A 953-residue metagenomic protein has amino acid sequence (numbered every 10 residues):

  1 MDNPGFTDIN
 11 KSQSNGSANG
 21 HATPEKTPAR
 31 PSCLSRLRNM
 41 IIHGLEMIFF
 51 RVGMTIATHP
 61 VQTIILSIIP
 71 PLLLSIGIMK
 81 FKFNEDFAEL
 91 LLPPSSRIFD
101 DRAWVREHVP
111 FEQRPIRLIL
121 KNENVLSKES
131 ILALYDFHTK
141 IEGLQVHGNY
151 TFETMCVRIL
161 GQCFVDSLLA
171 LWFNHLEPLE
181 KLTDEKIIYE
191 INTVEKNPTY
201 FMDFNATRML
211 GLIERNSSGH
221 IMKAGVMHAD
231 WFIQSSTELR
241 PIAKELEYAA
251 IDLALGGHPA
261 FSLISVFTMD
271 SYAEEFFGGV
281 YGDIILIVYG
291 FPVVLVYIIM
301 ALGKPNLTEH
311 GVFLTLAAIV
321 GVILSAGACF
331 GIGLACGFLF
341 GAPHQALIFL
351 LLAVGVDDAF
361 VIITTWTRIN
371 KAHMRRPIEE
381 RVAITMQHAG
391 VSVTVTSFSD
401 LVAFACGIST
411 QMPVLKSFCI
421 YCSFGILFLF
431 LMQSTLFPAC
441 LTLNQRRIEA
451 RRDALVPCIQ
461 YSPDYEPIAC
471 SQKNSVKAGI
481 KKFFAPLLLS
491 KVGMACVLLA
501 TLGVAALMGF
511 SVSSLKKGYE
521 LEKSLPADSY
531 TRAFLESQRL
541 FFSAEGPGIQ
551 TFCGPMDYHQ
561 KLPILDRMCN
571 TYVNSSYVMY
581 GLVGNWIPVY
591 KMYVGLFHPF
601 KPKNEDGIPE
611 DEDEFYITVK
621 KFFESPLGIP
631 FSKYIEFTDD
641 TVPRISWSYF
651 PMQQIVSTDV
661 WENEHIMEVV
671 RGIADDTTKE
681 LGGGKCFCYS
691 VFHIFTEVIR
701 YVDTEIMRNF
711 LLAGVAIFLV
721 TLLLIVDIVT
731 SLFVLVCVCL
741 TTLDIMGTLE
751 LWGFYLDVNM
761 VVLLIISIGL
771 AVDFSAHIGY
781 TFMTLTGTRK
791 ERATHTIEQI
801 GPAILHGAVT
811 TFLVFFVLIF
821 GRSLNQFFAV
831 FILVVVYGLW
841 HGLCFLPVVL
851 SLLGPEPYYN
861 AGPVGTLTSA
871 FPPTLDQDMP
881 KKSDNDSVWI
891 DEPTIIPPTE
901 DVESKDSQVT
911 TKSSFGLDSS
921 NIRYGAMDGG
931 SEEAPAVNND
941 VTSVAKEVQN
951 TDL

Functional and structural regions predicted by a protein language model:
D2-A317, L441-M707, D727, P855-L953: Feature of extramembrane
T63-I65, I287-Y289, T315-I319, C419 (+6 more regions): Hydrophobic alpha-helical transmembrane segments
I69, V280-V312, L316-A328, F398-C406 (+3 more regions): Internal alpha-helical transmembrane segments of multipass membrane proteins, especially hydrophobic lipid-embedded
Y297, T394-L441, A716-L722, D744-Y755 (+9 more regions): Hydrophobic, glycine/alanine-rich multi-pass transmembrane helices and their short helix-loop junctions in large
E309-I362, T730-G779: Hydrophobic transmembrane alpha-helices and their membrane-interface caps in long multi-pass transport proteins
L351-K371, V393, D400, I766-L785 (+2 more regions): Short helical (or helix-break) motifs at transmembrane helix termini and adjacent helical loops in multi-pass membrane
I369-F398, L785-L805: Helix-loop junctions and hydrophobic alpha-helical segments within the transmembrane domains of large membrane
L582, V589, P602-P609, Y616-T618 (+6 more regions): C-terminal transmembrane bundle
